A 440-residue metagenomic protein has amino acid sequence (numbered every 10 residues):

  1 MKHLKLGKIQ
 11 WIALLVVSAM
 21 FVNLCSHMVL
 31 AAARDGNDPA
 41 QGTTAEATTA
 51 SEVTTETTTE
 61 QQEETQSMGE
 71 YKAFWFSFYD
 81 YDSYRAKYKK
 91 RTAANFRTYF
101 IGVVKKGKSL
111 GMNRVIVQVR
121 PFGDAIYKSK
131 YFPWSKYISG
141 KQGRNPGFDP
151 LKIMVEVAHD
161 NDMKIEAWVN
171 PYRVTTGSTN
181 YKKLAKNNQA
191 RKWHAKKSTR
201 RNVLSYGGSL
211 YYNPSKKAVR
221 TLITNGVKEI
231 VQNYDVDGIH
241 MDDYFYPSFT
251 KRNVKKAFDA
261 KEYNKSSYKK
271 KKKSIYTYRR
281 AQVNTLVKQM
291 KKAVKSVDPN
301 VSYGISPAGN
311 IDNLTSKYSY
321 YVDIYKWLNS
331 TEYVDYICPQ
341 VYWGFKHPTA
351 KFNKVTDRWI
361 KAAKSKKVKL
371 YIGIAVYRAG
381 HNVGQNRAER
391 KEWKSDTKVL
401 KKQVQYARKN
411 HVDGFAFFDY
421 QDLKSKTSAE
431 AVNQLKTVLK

Functional and structural regions predicted by a protein language model:
V22-T43: Sec-dependent signal peptide cleavage junction
Q66-R97, E166-A167, Y172-N233, R390 (+1 more regions): Active-site-adjacent "subsite" loops/lids of carbohydrate-active enzymes
Y79-A94, Y131-F148, S205-T221, K271-V283 (+2 more regions): The substrate-binding groove and active-site-proximal loops of carbohydrate-active enzymes, especially glycoside
K90-L110, K136-N161, N225, A281-K288: Aromatic- and glycine-enriched glycan-recognition loops and surfaces that form the carbohydrate-binding subsites
T98-A125, N233-G238, S330-I337, N410-G414: Catalytic domains of carbohydrate-active enzymes, especially glycoside hydrolases
L110-P146: Aromatic-lined carbohydrate-binding/catalytic grooves of carbohydrate-active enzymes
A190-N310, T315-S330, Y342-W343: Polysaccharide-binding and catalytic clefts of secreted carbohydrate-active enzymes
Y325, N329-A350, W359-A362, K366-K440: Substrate-binding cleft of secreted/luminal carbohydrate-active enzymes
